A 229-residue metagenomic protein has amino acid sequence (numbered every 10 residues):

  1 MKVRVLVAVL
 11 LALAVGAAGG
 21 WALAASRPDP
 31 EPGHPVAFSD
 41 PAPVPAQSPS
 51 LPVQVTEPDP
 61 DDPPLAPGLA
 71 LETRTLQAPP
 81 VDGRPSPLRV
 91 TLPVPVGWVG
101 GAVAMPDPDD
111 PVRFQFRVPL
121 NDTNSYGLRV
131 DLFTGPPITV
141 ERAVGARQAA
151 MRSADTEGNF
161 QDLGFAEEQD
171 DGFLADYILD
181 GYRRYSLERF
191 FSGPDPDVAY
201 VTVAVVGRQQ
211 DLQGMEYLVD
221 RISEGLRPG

Functional and structural regions predicted by a protein language model:
M1-D109, V206-G229: N-terminal targeting sequences that direct proteins away from the cytosol to non-cytosolic compartments
K2-R4, G145-P196: Signature of long, low-cysteine stretches enriched in small and polar/charged residues
V81-D82, R117-P119, I178, F191-G193: A generic structural motif
D82-R142: Secretory pathway targeting signatures of secreted, lumenal, and periplasmic proteins
P93, Q115, G127-D131, G172-D176 (+2 more regions): Ordered hydrophobic segments in well-structured contexts
V96-G97, L120-N124, E168-Q169, S192-A199: Short, solvent-exposed coil/turn segments at beta-strand boundaries
L120-G127, I138, D180-S186, Q209-Q213: Short, surface-exposed beta-strand/loop "edge" segments at domain boundaries and coil↔beta transitions
D197-R208: Short, well-ordered beta-strand elements
